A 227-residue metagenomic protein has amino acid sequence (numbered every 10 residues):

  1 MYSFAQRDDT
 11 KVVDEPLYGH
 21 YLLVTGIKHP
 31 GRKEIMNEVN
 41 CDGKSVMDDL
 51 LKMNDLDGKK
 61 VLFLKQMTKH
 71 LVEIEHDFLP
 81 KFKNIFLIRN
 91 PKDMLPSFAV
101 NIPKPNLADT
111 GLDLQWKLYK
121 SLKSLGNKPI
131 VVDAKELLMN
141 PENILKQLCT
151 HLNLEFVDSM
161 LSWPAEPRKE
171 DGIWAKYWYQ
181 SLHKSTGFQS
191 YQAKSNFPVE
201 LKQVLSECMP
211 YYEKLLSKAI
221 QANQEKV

Functional and structural regions predicted by a protein language model:
M1-D57: PAPS-dependent sulfotransferase catalytic core
M1-G19, L145-A165: Internal hydrophobic scaffold segments of catalytic domains
H20-L22, M94, E166: Generic structural signal for helix capping and beta-alpha/helix-loop junctions
R32-C41, N106-T110, Y177-G187: A polyampholytic, Gly/Pro-enriched intrinsically disordered region
E34-I88: A basic- and aromatic-enriched beta-loop-alpha substructure that forms the phosphate/nucleotide- and DNA/RNA-contacting
E38-V46, K59, M67, L107-L114 (+2 more regions): Soluble or luminal CAZymes and related metallo-dependent hydrolases
L64-S159, I173, Y179: PAPS-dependent sulfotransferase catalytic domain
E155-V227: PAPS-dependent sulfotransferases, especially Golgi type II membrane carbohydrate sulfotransferases
